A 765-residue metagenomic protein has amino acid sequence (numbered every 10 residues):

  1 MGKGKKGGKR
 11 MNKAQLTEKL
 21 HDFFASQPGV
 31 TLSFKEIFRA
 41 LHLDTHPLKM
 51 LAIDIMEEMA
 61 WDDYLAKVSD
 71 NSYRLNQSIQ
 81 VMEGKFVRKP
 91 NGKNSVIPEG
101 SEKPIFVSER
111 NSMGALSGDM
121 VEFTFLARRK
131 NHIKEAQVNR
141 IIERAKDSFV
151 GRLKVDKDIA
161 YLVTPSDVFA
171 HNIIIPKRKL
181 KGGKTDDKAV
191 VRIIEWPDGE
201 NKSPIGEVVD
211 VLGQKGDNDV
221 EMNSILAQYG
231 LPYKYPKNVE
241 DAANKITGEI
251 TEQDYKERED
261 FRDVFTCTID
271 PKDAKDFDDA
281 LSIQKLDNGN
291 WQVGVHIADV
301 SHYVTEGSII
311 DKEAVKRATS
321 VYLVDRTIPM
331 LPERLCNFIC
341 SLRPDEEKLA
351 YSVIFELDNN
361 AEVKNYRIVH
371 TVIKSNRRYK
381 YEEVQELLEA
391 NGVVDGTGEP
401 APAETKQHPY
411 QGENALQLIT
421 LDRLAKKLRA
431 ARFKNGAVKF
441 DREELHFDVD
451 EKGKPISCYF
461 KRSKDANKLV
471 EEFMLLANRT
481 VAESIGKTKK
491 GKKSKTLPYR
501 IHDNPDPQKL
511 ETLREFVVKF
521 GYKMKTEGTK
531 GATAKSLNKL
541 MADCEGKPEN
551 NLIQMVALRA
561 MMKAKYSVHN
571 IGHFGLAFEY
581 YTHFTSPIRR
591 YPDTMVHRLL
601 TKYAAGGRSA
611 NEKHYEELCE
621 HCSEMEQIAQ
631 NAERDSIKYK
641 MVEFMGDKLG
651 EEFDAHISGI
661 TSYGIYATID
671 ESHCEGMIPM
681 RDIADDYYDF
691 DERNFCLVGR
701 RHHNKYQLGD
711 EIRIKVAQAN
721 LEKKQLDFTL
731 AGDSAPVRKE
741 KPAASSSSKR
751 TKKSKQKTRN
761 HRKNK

Functional and structural regions predicted by a protein language model:
M1-A14, Y687-C696, L730-K765: Acidic, low-complexity intrinsically disordered tails
G2-G294, S301-E347, R378, Q385-E386 (+3 more regions): Charge-lined substrate channels and their catalytic hotspots, especially those that engage the 3′ end of RNA
R39, V190, E195-P197, Q214 (+6 more regions): Electropositive polyanion-binding surfaces
P98, T164, D358, D450 (+4 more regions): Acidic/polar residues at beta-strand termini and the immediately following turn/coil
K103-S108, F169-I175, H673-F690: A short macromolecule-binding patch
D119, P679-E722, L726, R738-A743 (+1 more regions): Intrinsically disordered, low-complexity linker and terminal regions at domain boundaries
L126, I194, S658, A717-A719: Short, surface-exposed secondary-structure boundary micro-motifs
G151, N201, A717-A731: Internal insertion modules embedded within essential enzymes
